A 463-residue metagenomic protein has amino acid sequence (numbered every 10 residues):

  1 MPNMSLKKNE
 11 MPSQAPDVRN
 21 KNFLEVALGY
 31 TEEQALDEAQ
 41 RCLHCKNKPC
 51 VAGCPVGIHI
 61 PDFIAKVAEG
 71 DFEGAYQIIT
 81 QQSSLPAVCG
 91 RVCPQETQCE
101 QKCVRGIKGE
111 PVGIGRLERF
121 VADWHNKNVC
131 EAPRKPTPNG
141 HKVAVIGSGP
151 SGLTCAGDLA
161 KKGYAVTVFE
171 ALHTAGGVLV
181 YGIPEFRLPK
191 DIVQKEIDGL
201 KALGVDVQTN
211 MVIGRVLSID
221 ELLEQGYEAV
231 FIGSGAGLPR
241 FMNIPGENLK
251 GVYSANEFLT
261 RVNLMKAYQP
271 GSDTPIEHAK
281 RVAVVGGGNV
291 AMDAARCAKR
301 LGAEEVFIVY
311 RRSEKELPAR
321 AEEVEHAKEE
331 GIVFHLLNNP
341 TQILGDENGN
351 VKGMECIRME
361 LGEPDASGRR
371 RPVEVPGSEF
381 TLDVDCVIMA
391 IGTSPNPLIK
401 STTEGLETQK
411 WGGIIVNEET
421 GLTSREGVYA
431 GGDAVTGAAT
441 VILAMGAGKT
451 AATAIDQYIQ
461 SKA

Functional and structural regions predicted by a protein language model:
R19-D37, H59-R91, K108-K135, V262-N263 (+1 more regions): Ferredoxin-type iron-sulfur electron-transfer modules in oxidoreductases and energy-metabolism complexes
Q40-D62, S84-I107: Local cysteine-cluster metal-coordination motifs and their immediate loop/turn environment, predominantly Fe-S cluster
V121-T137, K195-R215, P239-L301, Q409-E419 (+1 more regions): Glycine-rich dinucleotide-binding loop and its adjacent helix/turn
H141-T167, A291-K299: N-terminal Rossmann-like FAD-binding beta1-loop-alpha1 element of flavoenzymes
K142-I146, Q194-I244, Q342-V351, E355 (+3 more regions): Feature captures the FAD/FMN-dependent oxidoreductase FAD-binding
V168, L172-V207, A295-Q342, A463: Rossmann-like dinucleotide-binding cores of NAD(P)H-dependent redox enzymes
N248-A279, P364-A438: FAD-site-proximal beta/loop scaffold in flavoenzymes
A434-K462: A conserved FAD-binding loop/helix module that cradles the flavin
